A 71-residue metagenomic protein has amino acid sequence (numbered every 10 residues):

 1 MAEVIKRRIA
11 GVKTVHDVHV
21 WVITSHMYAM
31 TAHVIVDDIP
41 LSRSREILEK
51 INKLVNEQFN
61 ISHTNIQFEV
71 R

Functional and structural regions predicted by a protein language model:
M1-R71: Peripheral (non-transmembrane) domains and long loops of multi-pass membrane proteins
